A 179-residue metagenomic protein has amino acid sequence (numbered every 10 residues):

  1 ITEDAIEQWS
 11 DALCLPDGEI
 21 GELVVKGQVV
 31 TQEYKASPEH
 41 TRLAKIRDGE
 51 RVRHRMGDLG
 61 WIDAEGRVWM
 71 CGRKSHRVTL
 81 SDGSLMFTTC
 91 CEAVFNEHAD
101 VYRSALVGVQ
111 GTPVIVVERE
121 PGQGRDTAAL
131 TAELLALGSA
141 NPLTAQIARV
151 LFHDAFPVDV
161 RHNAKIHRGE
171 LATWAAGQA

Functional and structural regions predicted by a protein language model:
T2-S81, L85-T88, E97: Conserved ATP-binding/catalytic segment of the ANL
D4-S10, G57-L59, E97-P121, Q146-A148: C-terminal boundary motif of the adenylate-forming
I20-G21, R51, E65, S75 (+4 more regions): Active-site lining segments that contact anionic ligands and/or coordinate catalytic metals
R67-C71, H76-R77, G111-P113, A132 (+1 more regions): AMP-dependent adenylate-forming
H76-V78, V114-P121, F156, A164: Short, hydrophobic beta-strand segments
L85, E97-R103, R119-D154: Conserved C-terminal helical docking segment of ANL/AMP-forming enzymes that engages the acyl-acceptor during
A105-V107, L137-A179: Conserved C-terminal "lid"/linker of ANL adenylate-forming enzymes
